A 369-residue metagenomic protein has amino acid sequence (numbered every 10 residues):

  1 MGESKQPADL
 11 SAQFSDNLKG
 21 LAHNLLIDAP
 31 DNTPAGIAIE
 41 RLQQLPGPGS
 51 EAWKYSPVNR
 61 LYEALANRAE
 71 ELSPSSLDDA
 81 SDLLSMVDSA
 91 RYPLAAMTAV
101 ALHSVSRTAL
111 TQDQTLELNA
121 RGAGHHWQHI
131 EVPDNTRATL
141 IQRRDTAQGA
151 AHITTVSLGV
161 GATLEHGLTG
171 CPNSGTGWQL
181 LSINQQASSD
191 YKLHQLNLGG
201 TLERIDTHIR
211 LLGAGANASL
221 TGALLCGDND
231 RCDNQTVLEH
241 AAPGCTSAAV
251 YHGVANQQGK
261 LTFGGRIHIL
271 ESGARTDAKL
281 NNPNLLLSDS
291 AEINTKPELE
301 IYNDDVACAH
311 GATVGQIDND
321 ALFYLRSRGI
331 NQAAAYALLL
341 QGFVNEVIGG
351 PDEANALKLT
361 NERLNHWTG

Functional and structural regions predicted by a protein language model:
G2-G122: N-terminal amphipathic, basic helical "cap/leader" segment at the start of enzyme domains
P30, T313-N319, A337-L339: Short acidic alpha-helix initiation/capping motifs at coil-to-helix transition points, especially at protein N-termini
G36, A321, A334-A335: Single-residue recognition of alpha-helix capping/boundary positions
E40, A216, A335-Y336: Small-residue helix-packing motif on alpha-helices
G49-W53, L65-R68, A337, G342-L359: Short amphipathic alpha-helical segments at helix boundaries and their inter-helical linkers
S89-I330, V344-E346, P351-G369: Conserved beta-strand/loop scaffold segments within soluble protein domains that form the structured core and edges
